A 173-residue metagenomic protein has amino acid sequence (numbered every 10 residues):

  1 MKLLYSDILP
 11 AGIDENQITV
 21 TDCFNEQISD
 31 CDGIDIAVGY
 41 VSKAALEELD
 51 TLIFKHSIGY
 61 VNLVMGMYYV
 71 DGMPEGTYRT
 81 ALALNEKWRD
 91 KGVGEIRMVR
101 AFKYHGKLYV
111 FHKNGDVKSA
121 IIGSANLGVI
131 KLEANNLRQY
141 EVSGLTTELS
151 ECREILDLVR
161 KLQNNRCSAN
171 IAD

Functional and structural regions predicted by a protein language model:
M1-D173: PLD/PLD-like phosphodiesterase catalytic module centered on the HKD motif
